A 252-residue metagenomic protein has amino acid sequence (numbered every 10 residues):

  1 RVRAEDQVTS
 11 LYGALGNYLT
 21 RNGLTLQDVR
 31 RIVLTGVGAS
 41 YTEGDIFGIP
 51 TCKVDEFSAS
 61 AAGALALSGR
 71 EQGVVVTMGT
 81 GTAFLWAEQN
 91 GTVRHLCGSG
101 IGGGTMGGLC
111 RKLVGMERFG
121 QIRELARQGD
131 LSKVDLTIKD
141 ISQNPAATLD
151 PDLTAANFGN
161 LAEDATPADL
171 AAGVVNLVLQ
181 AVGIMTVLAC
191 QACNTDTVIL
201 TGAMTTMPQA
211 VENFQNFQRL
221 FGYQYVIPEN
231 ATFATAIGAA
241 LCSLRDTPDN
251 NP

Functional and structural regions predicted by a protein language model:
R1-G13, V93: Short glycine-rich, Thr/Ser-proximal phosphate-binding strand/loop in the N-terminal lobe of ATP-dependent enzymes
L15-R30, M185-T197: Phosphate/pyrophosphate-binding loops at sites that engage ATP/ADP/AMP, CoA/4′-phosphopantetheine, polyphosphate
L34-T42, L188-F217, T232: Glycine-rich phosphate-binding loops at beta-strand->alpha-helix junctions
T42, G48, C52-V76, G81 (+2 more regions): Conserved phosphate-binding catalytic cores of ATP/NTP-utilizing and phosphoryl-transfer enzymes
P50-F57, Q215-G238: Conserved phosphate-binding/catalytic loops in two-lobed NTP-binding clefts
A61-S68, M106-C110, Y225-P252: Glycine-rich phosphate-binding/hydrolytic loop that grips phosphoryl groups
N90-A146: Glycine-rich phosphate-binding loop plus the immediately following alpha-helix
A147-T197, T232: Adenine-nucleotide phosphate-binding core of ATP-dependent small-molecule kinases
